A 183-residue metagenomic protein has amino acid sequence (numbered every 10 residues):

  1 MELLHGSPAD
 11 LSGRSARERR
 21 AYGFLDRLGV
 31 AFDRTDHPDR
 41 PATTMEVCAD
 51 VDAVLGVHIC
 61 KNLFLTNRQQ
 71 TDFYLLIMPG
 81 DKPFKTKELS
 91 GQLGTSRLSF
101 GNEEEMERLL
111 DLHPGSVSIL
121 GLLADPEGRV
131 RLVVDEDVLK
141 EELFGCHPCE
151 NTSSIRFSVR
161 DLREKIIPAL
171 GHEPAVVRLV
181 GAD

Functional and structural regions predicted by a protein language model:
M1-D183: Extended, low-hydrophobicity, polar/charged segments
